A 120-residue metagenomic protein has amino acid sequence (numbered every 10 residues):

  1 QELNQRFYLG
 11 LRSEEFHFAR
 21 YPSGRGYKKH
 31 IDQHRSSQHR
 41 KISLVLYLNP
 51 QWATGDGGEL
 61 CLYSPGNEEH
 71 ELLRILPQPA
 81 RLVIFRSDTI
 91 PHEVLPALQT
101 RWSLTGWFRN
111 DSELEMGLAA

Functional and structural regions predicted by a protein language model:
Q1-S43, Y47-L82, T89-A120: Fe(II)/2-oxoglutarate oxygenase catalytic core
